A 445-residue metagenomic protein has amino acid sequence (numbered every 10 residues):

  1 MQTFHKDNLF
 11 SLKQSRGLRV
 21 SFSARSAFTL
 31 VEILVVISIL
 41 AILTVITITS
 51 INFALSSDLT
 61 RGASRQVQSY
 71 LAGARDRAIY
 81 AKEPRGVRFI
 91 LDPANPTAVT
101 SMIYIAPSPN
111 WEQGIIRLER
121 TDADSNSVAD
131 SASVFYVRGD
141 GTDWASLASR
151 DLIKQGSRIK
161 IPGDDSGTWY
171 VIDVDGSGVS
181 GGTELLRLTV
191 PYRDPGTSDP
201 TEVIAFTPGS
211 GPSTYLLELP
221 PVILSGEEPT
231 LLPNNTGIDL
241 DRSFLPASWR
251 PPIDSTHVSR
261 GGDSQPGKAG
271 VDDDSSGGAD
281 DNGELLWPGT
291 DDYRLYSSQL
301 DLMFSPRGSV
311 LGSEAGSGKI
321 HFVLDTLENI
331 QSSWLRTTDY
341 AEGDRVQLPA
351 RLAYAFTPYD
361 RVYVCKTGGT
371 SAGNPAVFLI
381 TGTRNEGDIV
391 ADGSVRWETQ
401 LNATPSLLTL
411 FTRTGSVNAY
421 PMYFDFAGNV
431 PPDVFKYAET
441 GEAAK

Functional and structural regions predicted by a protein language model:
M1-S23: N-terminal secretory signal peptides that target proteins for export/translocation
Q2-F10, F28, I46-T49, F53-Q68 (+6 more regions): N-terminal helix-rich module
S23, S149-L152, D339: Residue-level "contact hotspot" at macromolecular interaction interfaces
S23-N52, Y70: N-terminal single-pass transmembrane signal-anchor helix
I33, S298, Y359: Exposed loop/turn and edge beta-strand positions of beta-sandwich/beta-sheet ligand-binding modules
A41, Y80-K82, P358: A cross-taxa feature marking solvent-exposed loop/turn segments within ectodomains of secreted and single-pass membrane
G73: Conserved polar catalytic motif of the HATPase_c/GHKL fold
S332-Q400: Tryptophan-rich substrate-binding surfaces of secreted polymer-degrading and adhesive proteins
